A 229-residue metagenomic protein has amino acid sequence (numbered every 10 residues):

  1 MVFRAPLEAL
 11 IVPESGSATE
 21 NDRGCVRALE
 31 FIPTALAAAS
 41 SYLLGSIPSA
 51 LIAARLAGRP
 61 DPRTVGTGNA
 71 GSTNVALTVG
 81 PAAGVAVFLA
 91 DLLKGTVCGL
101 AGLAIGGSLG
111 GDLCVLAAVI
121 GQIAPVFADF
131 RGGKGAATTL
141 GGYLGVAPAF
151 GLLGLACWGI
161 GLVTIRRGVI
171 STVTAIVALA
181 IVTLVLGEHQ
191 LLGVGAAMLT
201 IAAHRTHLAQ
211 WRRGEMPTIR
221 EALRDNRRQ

Functional and structural regions predicted by a protein language model:
M1-A28: N-terminal amphipathic/basic-hydrophobic helices that include classical n-h-c signal peptides and signal-anchor
E30-G58: N-terminal signal-anchor transmembrane alpha helix
P33, A37, T73, A82-F127 (+1 more regions): Nucleotide and nucleotide-moiety/phosphate-recognizing core
S40-S46, V119-D129, G161-R166: Transmembrane alpha-helix interface/packing and boundary motifs in multi-pass membrane proteins, characterized by
I52-A82, G132, H207-Q229: Cytosolic, membrane-interface loops and tails of multi-pass inner-membrane proteins
P60-S72, F127-L140, R167-V173: Short, non-helical or kinked segments that cap or interrupt transmembrane helices
A76-V79, G102-G106, G121, A136-I165 (+1 more regions): Interfacial segments of multi-pass membrane proteins
L152, G168-I176, V185-L199: Loop-to-transmembrane alpha-helix initiation sites
